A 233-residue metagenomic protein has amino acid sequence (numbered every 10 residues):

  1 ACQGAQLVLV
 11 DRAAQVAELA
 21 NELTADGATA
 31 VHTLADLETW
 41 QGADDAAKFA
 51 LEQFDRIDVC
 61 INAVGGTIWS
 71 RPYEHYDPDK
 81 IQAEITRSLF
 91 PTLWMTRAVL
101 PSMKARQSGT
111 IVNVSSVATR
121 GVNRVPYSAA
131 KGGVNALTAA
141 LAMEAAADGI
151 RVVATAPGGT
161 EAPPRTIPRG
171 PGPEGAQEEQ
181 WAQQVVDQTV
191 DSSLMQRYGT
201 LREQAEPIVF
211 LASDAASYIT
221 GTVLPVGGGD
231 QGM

Functional and structural regions predicted by a protein language model:
Q3-E18: Conserved glycine-rich Rossmann-like NAD(P)H-binding loop of the short-chain dehydrogenase/reductase
L34-D45, P78, R202-E203: The beta1-alpha1 cofactor-binding region of Rossmann-like NAD(H)/NADP(H)-dependent oxidoreductases
K48, T67-Q82, N123-P126, T166 (+2 more regions): Conserved mid-core segment of classical short-chain dehydrogenase/reductases
T67-S70, I208-V209, T220-M233: Short C-terminal tail/terminal secondary-structure segment of NAD(P)H-dependent dehydrogenase/reductase domains
E74-L93, S108, V112, V134: Catalytic Tyr-X3-Lys loop
T96, A130: Active-site helix of classical SDR
A146, R151, I219-G221: Short, small/polar-rich loop/turn modules that mediate ligand/substrate recognition or access, typified
A147, G159-S192, M233: A glycine/serine/threonine-rich, flexible loop-to-helix segment that serves as the NAD(P) cofactor-binding "lid"
